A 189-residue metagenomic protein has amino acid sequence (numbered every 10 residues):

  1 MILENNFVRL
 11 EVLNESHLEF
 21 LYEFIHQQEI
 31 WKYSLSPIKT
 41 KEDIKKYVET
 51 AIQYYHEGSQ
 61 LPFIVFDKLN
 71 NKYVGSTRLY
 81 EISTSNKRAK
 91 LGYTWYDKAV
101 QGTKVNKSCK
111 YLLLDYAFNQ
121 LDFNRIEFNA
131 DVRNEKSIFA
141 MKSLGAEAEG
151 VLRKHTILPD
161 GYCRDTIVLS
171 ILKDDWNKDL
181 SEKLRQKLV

Functional and structural regions predicted by a protein language model:
M1-T103, Y116, Y162-V189: GNAT-family acyltransferases
G102-Y116, F139: Conserved acetyl-CoA-binding loop-helix of GNAT-fold acetyltransferases
N119-N129: Conserved GNAT acetyl-CoA-binding A-motif
F128-I138: Conserved beta-strand-loop-alpha-helix junction that forms the acyl-donor binding cleft
N129, E147-D160: Conserved catalytic-core motifs of GNAT/GCN5-like acyltransferases
S137, D160-G161: Short Asp/Glu-rich motifs
